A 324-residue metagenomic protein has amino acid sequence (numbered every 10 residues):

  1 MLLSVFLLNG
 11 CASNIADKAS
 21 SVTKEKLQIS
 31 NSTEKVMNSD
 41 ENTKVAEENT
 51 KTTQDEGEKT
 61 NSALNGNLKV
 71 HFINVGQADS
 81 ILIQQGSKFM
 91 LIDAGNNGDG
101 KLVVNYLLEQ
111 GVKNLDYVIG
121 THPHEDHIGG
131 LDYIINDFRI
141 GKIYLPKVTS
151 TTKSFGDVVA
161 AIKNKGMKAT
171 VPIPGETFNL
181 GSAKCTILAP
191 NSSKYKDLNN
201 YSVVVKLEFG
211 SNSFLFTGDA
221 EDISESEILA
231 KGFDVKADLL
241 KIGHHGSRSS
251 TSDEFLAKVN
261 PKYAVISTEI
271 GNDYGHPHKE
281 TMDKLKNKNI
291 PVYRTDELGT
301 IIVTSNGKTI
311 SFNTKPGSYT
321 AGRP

Functional and structural regions predicted by a protein language model:
S4-P324: Non-globular, low-confidence helical/coil segments that flank catalytic cores
